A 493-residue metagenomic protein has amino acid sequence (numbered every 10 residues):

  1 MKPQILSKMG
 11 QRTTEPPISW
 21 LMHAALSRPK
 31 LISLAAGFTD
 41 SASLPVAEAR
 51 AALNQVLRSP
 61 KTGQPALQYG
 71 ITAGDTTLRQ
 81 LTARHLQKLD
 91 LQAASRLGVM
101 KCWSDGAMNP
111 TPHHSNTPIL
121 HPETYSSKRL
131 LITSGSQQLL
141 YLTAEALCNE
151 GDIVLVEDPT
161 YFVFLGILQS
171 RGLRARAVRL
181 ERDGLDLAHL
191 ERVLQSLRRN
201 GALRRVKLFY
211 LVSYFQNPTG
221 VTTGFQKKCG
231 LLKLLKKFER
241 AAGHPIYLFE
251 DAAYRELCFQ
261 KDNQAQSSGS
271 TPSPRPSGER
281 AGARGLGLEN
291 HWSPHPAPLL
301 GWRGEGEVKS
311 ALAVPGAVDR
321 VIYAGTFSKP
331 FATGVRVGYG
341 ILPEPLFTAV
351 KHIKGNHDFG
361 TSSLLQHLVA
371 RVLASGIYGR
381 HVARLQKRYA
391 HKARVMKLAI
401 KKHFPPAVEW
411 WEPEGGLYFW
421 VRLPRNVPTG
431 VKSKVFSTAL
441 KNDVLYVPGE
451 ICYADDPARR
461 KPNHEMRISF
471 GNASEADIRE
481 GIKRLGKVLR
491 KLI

Functional and structural regions predicted by a protein language model:
K2, Q92, K441, P457-I493: PLP-dependent enzyme catalytic core of the Aspartate aminotransferase-like
Q11-S95, H121-S134, A374-S375, R380 (+2 more regions): N-terminal small-domain helix-loop-helix segment of the aminotransferase-like
R58-G98, L120-P245, F249, R255-A265 (+6 more regions): Conserved core of the PLP fold type I
Q92-T124, L203, Q264-G306: Intrinsic disorder/low-complexity segments
G316-K387, R394: Conserved core segment of the aminotransferase class I/II
A370, Q386-K397, E409-L423, K432: Conserved glycine-rich beta-strand-loop-beta hairpin in the small C-terminal domain of fold type I
V427-K434, A476-E480: Short, conserved charged micro-motifs
